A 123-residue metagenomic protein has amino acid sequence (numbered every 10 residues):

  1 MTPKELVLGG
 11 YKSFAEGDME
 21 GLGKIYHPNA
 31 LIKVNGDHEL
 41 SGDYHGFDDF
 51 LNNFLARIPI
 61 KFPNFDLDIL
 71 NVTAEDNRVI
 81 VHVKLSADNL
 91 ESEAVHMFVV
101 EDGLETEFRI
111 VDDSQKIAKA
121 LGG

Functional and structural regions predicted by a protein language model:
M1-D18, I25: Short, aromatic-enriched amphipathic alpha-helices that serve as compact interaction elements
L6, F50-F54, V81: C-terminal ligand-sensing/allosteric alpha-helical core of TetR-family HTH transcriptional regulators
I25-Y26, A74-R78, F98-E105: Short, solvent-exposed coil/turn segments at beta-strand boundaries
H27-A74: A solvent-exposed, acidic/Ser-Thr-rich amphipathic alpha-helical stretch
D66-L67, L90-H96: Short, surface-exposed coil-to-beta transition loops
V81-D88: Short beta-strand segments that buttress and anchor functional surface loops
E93-K119: Short beta-strand edge/turn micro-motifs at domain boundaries
